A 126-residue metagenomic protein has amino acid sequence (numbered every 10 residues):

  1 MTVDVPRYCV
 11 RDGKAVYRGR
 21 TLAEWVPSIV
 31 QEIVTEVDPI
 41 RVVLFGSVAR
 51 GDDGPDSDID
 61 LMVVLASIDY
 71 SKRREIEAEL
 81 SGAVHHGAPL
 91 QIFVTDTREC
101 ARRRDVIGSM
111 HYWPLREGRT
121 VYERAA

Functional and structural regions predicted by a protein language model:
M1-R41, R50-P55, L65-A126: Catalytic core of pol beta-like nucleotidyltransferases
S47: Conserved H-loop
D60-V63: Short beta-strand->loop micro-motif that forms the acidic, two-metal-ion catalytic signature in nucleotide-processing
